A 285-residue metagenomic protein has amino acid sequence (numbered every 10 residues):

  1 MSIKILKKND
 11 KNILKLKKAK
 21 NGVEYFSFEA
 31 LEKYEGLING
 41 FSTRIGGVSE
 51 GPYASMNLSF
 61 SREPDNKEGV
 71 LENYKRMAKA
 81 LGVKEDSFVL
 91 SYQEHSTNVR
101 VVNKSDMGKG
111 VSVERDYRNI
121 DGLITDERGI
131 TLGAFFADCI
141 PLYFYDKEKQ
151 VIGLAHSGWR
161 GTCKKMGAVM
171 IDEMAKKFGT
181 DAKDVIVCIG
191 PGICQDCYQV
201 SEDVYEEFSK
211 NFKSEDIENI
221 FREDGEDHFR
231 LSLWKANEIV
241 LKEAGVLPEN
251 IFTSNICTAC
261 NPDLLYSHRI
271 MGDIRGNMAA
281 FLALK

Functional and structural regions predicted by a protein language model:
M1-K285: Active-site microenvironment for binding and transforming phosphate-containing groups
